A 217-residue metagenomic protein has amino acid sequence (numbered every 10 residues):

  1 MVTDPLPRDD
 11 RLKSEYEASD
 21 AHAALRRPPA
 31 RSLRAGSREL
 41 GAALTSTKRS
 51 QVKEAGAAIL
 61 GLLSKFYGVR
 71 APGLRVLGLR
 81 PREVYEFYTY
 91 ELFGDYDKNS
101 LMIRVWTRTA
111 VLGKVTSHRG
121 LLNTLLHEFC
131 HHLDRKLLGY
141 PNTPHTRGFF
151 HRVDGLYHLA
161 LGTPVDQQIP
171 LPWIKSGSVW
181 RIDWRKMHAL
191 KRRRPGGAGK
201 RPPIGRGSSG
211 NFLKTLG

Functional and structural regions predicted by a protein language model:
M1-T3: General N-terminal leader/first-domain-start detector
P5-D10, Y16, D20-G120, K136-G217: Metalloprotease/metallohydrolase-associated module, dominated by Zn2+-dependent proteases
N123-K136: Active-site recognition of the HExxH zinc-binding catalytic motif
